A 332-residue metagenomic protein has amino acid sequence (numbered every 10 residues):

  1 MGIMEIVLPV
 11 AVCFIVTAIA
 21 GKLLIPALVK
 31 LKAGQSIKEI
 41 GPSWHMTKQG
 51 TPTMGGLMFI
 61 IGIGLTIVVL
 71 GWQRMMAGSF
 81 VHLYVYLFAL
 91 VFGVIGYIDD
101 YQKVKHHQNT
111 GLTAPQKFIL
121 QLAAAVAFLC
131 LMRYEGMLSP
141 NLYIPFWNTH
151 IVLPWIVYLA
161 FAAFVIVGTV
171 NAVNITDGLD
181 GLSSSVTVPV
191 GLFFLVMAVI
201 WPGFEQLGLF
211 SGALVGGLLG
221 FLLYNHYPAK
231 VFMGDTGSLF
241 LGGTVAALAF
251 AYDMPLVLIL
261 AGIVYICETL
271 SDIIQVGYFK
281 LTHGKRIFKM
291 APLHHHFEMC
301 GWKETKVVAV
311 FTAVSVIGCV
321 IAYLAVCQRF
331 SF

Functional and structural regions predicted by a protein language model:
M1-V29, F59-Y97, F128-E135, I156-F332: Alpha-helical transmembrane segments
I25-P42: Membrane-interface loops
K32-I37, D100, E135-Y143, I287-F288: Peri-membrane helix termini and adjoining interfacial loops of integral membrane proteins
K38-P52, H107-L120, H294, M299: Juxtamembrane helix-capping/reentrant segments at transmembrane boundaries
Q49-T51, P145-V157: Short aromatic-rich membrane-water interface segments that cap or initiate transmembrane helices in multi-pass membrane
I98-H106: Hydrophobic transmembrane alpha-helix segments characteristic of membrane transport and insertion machinery
Q108-I151, P189: Glycine/proline-rich, flexible active-site/cofactor-binding loop segments that harbor closely spaced acidic
